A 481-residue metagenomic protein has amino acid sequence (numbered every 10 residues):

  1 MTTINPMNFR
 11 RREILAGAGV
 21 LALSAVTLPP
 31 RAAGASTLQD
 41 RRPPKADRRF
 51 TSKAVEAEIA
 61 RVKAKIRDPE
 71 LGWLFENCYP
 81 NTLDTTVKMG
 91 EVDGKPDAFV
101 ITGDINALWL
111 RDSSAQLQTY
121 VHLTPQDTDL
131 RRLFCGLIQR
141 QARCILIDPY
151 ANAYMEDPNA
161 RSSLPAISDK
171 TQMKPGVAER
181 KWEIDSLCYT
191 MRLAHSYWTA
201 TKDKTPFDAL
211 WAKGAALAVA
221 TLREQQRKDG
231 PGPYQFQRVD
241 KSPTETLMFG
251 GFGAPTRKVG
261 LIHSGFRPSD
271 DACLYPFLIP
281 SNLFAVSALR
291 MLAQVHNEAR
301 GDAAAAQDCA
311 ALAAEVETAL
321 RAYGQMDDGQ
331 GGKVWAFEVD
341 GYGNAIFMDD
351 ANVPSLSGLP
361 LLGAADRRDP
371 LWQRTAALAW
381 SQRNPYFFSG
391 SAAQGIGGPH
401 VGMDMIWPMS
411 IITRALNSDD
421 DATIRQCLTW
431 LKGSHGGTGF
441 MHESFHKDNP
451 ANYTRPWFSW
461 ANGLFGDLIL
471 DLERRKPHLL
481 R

Functional and structural regions predicted by a protein language model:
M1-R10, V20-A25: N-terminal secretory signal peptides
P29-A35: Signal peptide processing junction and immediate N-terminal pro/mature segment of secreted/exported proteins
S36-R111, G136, P165: Low-complexity, Ser/Thr/Pro/Gly-enriched N-terminal "stalk/linker" regions
A54-R67, A115-T128, Y189-K204, L283-G301 (+3 more regions): Well-ordered alpha-helical scaffold segments within catalytic/enzyme domains
L74, D129-C144, D203-R223, L292-V295 (+4 more regions): Extended, well-ordered alpha-helical scaffold segments
N106-F134, I138-P243, S459-E473: Aromatic-rich carbohydrate-recognition surfaces in CAZymes
L110, L146-D157, A166, V219-V286 (+2 more regions): Extended ligand-binding clefts on enzyme/binding-domain cores
D169-P175, R180-W182, I346-D366, D404-R481: C-terminal capping/lid segments that line or modulate ligand- or cofactor-binding pockets
